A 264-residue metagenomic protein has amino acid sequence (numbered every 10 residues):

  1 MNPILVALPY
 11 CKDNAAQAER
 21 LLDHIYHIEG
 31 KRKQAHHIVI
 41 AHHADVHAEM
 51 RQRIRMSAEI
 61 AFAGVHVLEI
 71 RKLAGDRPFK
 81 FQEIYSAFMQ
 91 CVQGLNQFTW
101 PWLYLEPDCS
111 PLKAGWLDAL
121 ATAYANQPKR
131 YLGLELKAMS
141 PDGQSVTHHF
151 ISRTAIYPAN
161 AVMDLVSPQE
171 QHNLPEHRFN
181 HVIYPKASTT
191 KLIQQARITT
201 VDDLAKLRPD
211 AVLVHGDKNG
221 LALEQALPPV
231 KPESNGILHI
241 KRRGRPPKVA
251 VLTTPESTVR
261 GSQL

Functional and structural regions predicted by a protein language model:
P3-I4, I28-V39, V65: Short loop->beta transition adjacent to catalytic acidic/histidine clusters or analogous donor-positioning motifs
I4-Q17, H43: A conserved hydrophobic helix/loop-capping motif in glycosyltransferases and polysaccharide synthases
D13-E29, E49-R53: Short, well-formed alpha-helical segments that are part of the catalytic scaffolds of diverse glycosyltransferases
I40-T99: Active-site-proximal specificity loops/subdomain of glycosyltransferases
F98-S110: Short beta-strand-to-loop acidic/aromatic patch adjacent to the donor-nucleotide binding site
P107-T122: Acidic donor-binding/catalytic loop of UDP-sugar-dependent glycosyltransferases, especially processive GT2
P111-G115, P128-L238: Catalytic core and acceptor-binding pocket of nucleotide-sugar-dependent glycosyltransferases
I240-K248: Arg/Lys-rich, glycine/proline-spaced intrinsically disordered segments in nuclear chromatin/transcription regulators
